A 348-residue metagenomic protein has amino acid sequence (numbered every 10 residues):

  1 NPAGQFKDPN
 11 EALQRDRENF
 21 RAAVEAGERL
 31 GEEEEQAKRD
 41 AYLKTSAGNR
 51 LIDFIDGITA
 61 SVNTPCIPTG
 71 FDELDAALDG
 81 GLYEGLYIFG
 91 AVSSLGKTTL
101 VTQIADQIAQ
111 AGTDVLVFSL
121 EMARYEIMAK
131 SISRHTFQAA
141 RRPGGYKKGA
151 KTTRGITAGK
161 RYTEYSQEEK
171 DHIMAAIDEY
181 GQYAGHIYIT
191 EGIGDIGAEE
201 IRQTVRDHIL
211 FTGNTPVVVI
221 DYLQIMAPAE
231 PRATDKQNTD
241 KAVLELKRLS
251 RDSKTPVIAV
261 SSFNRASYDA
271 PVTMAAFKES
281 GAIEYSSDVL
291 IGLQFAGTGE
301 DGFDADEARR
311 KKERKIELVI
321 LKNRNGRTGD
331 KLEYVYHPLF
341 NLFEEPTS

Functional and structural regions predicted by a protein language model:
N1-L51: TOPRIM fold recognition
G4-F6, E121-Y125, S133-R134, I193-I196 (+7 more regions): Conserved nucleotide-binding/hydrolysis micro-motifs of P-loop NTPases
D40-A150, A175-D178: The Walker A/P-loop phosphate-binding site
A76, Q110-G213, P228, K331-E333: Cytosolic-facing regulatory segments adjacent to core modules
D114, K254-P256: Proline-centered loop/turn at the N-terminus of a beta-strand
P143-G144, K151, I156, D178-Q182 (+5 more regions): C-terminal regions of RecA-like/P-loop NTPase motor modules
T163, T190-D195, P228-D240, S267-A275: Flexible beta-alpha connector loops of hexameric P-loop NTPases
G213-A229: Conserved P-loop NTPase "ATPase switch" module shared by AAA+ and STAND
